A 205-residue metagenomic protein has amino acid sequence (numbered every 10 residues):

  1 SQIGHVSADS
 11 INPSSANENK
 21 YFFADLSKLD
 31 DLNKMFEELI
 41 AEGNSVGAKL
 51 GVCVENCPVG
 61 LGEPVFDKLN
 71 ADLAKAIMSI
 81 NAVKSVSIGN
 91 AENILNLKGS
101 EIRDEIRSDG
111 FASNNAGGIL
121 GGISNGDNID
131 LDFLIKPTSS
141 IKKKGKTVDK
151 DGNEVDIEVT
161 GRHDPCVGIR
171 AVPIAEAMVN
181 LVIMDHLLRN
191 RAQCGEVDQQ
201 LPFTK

Functional and structural regions predicted by a protein language model:
S1-G4, G51, I88-A91, V197-P202: Beta-strand segments within the central parallel beta-sheet cores of soluble alpha/beta enzyme folds
S1-V65: Glycine-rich, mobile lid/loop segments that gate access to catalytic sites or pores
Q2-I11, E101-I102, E154-I157, Q200-K205: Short, mixed-charge aromatic SLiMs
N17-F23, I129, M178, I183: Glycine-rich and small/hydrophobic secondary-structure elements
D31, A74, P173-A175: Alpha/propeptide regions of enzymes that mature by internal proteolysis
I40-G47, S85, I183, A192-E196: Residue-level signal for secondary-structure boundary elements
E42-E154: Glycine-rich anion/phosphate-binding loop at the beta-strand->alpha-helix junction
S140-K205: Internal helix-turn-beta structural module
